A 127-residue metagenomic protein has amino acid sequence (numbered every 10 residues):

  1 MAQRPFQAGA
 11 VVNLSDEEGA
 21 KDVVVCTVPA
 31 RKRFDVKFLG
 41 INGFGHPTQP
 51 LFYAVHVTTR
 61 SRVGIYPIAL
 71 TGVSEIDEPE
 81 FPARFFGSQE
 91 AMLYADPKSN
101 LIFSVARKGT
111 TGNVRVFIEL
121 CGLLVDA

Functional and structural regions predicted by a protein language model:
M1-A127: Beta-strand-centric surfaces of beta-sandwich/beta-rich domains
